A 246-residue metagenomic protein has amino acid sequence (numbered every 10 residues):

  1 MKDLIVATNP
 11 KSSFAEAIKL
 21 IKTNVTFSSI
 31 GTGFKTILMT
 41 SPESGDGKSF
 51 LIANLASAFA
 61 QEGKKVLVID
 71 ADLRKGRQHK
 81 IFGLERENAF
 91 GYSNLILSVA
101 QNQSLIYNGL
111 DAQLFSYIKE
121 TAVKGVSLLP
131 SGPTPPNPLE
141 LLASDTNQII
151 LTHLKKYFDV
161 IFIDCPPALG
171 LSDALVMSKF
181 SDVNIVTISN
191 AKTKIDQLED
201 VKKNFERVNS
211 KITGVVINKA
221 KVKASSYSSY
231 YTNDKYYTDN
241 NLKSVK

Functional and structural regions predicted by a protein language model:
K2-K246: P-loop NTP-binding module
